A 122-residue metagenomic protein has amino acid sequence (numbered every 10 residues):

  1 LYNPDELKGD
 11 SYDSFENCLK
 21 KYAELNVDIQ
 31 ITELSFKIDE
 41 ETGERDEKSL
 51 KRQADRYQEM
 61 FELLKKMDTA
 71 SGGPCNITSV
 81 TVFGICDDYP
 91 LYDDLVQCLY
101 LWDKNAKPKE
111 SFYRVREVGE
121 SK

Functional and structural regions predicted by a protein language model:
L1: An acidic-aromatic substrate-binding cleft motif
E6-Q30, L34-K122: Aromatic-rich peripheral "rim/lid" segments of glycoside hydrolase catalytic domains that contact and position glycan
